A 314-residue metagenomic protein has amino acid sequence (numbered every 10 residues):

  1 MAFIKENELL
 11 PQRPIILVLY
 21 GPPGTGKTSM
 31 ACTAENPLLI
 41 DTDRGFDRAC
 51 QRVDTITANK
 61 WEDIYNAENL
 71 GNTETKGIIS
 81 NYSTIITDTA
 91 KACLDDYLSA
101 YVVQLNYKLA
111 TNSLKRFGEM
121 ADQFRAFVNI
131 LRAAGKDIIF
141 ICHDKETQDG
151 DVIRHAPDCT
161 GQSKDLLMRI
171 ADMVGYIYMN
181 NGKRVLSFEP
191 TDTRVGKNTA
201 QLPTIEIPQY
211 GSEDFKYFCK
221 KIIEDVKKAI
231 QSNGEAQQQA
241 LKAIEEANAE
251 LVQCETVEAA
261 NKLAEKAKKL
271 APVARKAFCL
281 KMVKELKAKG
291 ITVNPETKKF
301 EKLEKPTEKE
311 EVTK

Functional and structural regions predicted by a protein language model:
A2-T87, K91-A92: Conserved P-loop
E6, T25, A34, L38 (+1 more regions): Interfaces that engage single-stranded nucleic acids at replication/repair/recombination sites
P37-L39, I138, V174-Y176: Short, well-ordered beta-strand core segments
N66-N69, A126-N129, V252, E265: Surface-exposed alpha-helical segments enriched in charged/polar residues
I86, I139-H143, Y176-I177: Short, conserved beta-strand edge motifs with alternating hydrophobic and charged residues
K91-D165: P-loop NTPase motor core
T147-E246: Conserved GTP-binding G-domain of TRAFAC-class P-loop NTPases and closely related GTPase folds
